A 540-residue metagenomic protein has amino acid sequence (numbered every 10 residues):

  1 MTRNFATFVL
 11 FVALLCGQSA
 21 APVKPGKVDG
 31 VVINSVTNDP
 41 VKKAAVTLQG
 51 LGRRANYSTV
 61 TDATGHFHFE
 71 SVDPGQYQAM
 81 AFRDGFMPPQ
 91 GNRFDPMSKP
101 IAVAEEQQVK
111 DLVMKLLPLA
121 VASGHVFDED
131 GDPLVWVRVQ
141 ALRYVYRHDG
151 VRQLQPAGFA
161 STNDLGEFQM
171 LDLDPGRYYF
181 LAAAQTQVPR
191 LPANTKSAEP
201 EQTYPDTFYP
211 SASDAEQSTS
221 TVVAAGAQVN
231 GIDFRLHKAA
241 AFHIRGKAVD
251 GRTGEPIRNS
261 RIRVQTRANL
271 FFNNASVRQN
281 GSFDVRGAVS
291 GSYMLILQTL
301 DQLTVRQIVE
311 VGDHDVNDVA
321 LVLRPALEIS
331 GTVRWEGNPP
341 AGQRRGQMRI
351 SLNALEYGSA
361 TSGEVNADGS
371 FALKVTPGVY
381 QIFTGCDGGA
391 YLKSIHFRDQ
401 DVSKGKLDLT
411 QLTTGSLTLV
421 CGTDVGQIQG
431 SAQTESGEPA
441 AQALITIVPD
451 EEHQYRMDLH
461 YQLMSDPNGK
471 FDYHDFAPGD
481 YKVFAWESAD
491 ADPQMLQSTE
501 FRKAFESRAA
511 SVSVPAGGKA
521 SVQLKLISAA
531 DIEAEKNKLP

Functional and structural regions predicted by a protein language model:
T2-F5, A13-P540: Long luminal/extracellular ectodomains of secretory-pathway precursor proteins
